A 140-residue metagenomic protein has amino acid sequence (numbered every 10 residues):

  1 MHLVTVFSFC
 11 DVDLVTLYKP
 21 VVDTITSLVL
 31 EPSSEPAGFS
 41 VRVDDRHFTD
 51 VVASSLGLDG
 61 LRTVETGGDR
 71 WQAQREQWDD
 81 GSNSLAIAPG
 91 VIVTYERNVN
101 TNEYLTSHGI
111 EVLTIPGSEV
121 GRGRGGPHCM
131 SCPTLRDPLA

Functional and structural regions predicted by a protein language model:
M1-A140: Histidine/cysteine-enriched polar flanking segments
